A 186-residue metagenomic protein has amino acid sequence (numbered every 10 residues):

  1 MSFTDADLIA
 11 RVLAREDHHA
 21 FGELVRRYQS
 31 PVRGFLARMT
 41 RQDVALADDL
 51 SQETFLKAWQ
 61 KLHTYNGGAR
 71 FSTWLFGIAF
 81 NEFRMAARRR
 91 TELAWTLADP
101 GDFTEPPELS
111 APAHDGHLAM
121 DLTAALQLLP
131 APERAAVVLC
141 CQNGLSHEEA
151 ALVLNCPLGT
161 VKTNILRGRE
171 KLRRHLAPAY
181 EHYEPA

Functional and structural regions predicted by a protein language model:
M1-R26, S30-P31, E181, A186: N-terminal module of bacterial RNA polymerase sigma factors
S2, A86-H117, H182-Y183: Short, basic/polar amphipathic helix motif occurring as a linker/hinge flanking DNA-binding modules in transcription
L13-A14, T40-Q42, Q52-R70, R89-T91 (+1 more regions): Sigma70-family region 2
L13-E23, R33-E53: Short, charged helix-capping/linker segments at alpha-helix termini
V25-V44, K61, L126, K171 (+1 more regions): Amphipathic, Lys/Arg- and hydrophobic-enriched alpha-helical face
Q42, D121-A124, L152-N155, E170-A186: C-terminal edge and immediately downstream basic/flexible tail or linker adjoining helix-turn-helix-like DNA-binding
Q60-G67, G77-A98, D115, R167: Arg/Lys-rich amphipathic alpha helix in sigma70-family domain 2
A124-A135, L139, N143-T160: Helix-turn-helix DNA-binding module
